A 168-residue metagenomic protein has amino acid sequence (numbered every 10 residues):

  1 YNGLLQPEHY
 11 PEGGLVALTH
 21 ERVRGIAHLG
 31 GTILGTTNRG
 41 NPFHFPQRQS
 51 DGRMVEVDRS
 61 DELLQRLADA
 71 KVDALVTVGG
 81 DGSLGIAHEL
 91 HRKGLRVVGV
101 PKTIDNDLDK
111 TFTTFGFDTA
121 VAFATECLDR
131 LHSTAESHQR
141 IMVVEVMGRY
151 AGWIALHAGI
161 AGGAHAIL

Functional and structural regions predicted by a protein language model:
Y1-A68: Glycine-rich nucleotide/cofactor/substrate-binding loop typically near the N-terminus or early in the first domain
Y1-G3, G30, T36-R39, P46 (+7 more regions): Fold-independent oxyanion-binding glycine-rich loops and adjacent beta-strand/coil segments at enzyme active sites
Y1-H20, G94-R130: Glycine/threonine-rich beta-strand-loop-alpha-helix active-site module that forms ligand/phosphate-binding
H9, A17-H20, N41, G85-H88 (+3 more regions): Residues at secondary-structure transition points
H44-R48, I86-L90, D109-T111: Short, conserved acidic/polar surface loops in the N-terminal third of protein domains
Q65-A70, A74-G79, G85-E89, R96 (+1 more regions): Accessory alpha-helical/coil subdomains and C-terminal extensions that flank or cap enzyme catalytic cores
